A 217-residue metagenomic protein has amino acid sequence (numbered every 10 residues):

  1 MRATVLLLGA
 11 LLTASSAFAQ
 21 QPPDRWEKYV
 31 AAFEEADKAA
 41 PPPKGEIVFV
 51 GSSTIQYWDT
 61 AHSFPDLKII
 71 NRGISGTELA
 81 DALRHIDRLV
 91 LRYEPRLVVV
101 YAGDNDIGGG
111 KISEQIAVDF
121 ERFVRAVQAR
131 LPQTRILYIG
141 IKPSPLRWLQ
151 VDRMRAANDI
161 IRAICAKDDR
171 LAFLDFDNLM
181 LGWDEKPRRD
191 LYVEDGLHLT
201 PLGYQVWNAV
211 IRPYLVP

Functional and structural regions predicted by a protein language model:
V5-S15: Bacterial N-terminal signal peptides
G9, G103, I141: Flexible loop residues that form catalytic and substrate-binding hotspots at small-molecule/glycan-binding clefts
A17-A19: Boundary at the C-terminal end of the N-terminal hydrophobic targeting segment
Q21-R122, P145-R155, D159: Conserved SGNH/GDSL esterase-like catalytic core that processes O-acyl groups on lipids and polysaccharides
D87, L91-E94, G103, R125-P132 (+4 more regions): Sec-exported extracytoplasmic/periplasmic mature domains
Y101, I139-G140, L174: Alpha/beta-hydrolase-fold catalytic nucleophile elbow
A117-I139, A156-L171: Charged, glycine-enriched surface loops/patches that mediate electrostatic binding to polyanionic ligands
P143-P217: Catalytic His-Asp segment of secreted/periplasmic serine-dependent ester chemistry enzymes
